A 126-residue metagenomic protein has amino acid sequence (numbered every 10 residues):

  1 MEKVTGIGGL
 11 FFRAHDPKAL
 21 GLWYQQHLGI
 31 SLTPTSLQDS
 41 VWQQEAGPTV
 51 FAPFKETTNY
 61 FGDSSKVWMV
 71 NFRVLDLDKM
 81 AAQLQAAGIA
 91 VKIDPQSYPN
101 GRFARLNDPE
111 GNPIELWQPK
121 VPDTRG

Functional and structural regions predicted by a protein language model:
M1-G6, A81-G126: Vicinal oxygen chelate
E2-T5, L10-V50: Core segments of cupin and vicinal oxygen chelate
I7-H15, T58-L84, R102-N107, N112: Vicinal oxygen chelate
Y24-H27, L37, F54-T57, K79-M80 (+1 more regions): Short secondary-structure boundary micro-motifs
L28-T33, N71-R73, I93-Q96: Short linear motifs in intrinsically disordered
G29-S65, L106-P109, P113-K120: Conserved short beta-strand elements that form part of the metal-binding/catalytic scaffold of enzyme active sites
